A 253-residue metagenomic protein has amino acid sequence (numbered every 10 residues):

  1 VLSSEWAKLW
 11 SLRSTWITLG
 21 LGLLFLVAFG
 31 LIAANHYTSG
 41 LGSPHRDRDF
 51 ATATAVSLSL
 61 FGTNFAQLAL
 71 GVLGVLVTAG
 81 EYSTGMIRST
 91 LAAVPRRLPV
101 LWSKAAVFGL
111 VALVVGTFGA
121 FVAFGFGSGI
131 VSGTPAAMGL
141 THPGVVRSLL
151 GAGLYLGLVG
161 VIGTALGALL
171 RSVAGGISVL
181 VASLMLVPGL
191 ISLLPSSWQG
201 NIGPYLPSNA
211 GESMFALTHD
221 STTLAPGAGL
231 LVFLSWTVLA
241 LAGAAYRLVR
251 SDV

Functional and structural regions predicted by a protein language model:
V1, W198-H219: Short hydrophobic, aromatic-rich alpha-helical segments embedded in or entering the lipid bilayer of multi-pass
V1-L23, R171, L184: Aromatic- and glycine-rich beta-strand/loop motifs that create alpha-glucan
K8, A79, T90-A92, G163 (+1 more regions): Helix-capping/transition residues at the boundaries of transmembrane alpha-helices and the short helical linkers
S14, R96-L98, S172-G176: Membrane-helix interface segments
T15, L19-V77, L101-L169, V187-S192 (+2 more regions): Secretory targeting signals
A28-I32, V173-S208: Transmembrane helix segments
G71-A93, R97-L98, A105: Transmembrane helix boundary and interhelical loop/hinge segments in multi-pass membrane proteins
V232-V253: Junction motif at the cytosolic side of a transmembrane helix
